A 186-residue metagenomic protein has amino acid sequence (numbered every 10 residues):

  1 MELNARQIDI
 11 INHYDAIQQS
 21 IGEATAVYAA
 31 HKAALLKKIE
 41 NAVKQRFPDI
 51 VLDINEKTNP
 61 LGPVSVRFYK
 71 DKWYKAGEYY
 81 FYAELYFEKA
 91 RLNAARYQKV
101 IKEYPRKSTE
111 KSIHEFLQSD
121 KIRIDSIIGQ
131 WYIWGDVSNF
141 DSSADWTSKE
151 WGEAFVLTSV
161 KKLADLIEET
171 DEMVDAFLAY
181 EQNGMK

Functional and structural regions predicted by a protein language model:
M1-E2: Contiguous mid-protein beta-loop-alpha structural module that forms a pocket-lining wall or clamp of enzyme active
R6: A conserved mid-domain beta-alpha-beta active-site/ligand-binding segment of alpha/beta enzyme cores
I10-D145: Polyanion-binding interface signature
W146-K186: Long, solvent-exposed, polar/charged low-complexity segments
